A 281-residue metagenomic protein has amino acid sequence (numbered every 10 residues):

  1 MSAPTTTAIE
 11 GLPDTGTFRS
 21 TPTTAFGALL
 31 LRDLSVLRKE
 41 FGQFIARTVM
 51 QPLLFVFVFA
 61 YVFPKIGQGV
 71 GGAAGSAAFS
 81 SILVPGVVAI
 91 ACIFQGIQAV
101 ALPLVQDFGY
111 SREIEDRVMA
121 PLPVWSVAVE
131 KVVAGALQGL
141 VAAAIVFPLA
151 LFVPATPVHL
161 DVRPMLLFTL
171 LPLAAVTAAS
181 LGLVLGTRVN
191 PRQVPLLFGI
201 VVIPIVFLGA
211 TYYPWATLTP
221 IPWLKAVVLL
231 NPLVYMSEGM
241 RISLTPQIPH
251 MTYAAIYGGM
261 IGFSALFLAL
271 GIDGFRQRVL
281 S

Functional and structural regions predicted by a protein language model:
S2-G11, L244-I248, G258-S281: Junction motif at the cytosolic side of a transmembrane helix
T6-L29, W223-L233: Short, membrane-interfacial amphipathic segments enriched in basic
P22, L31-Q51, I248-A254, S281: Membrane-interface helix starts
A46-M50, N190-T211: Pore- or pathway-lining transmembrane helices of multi-pass membrane proteins that form conduits for solutes/ions
L54-F59, F79-V153, F198-V201, V206: Hydrophobic alpha-helical transmembrane segments of multi-pass membrane transport proteins
V62-G71, F94, A150-H159, T187-P191 (+2 more regions): Short helix-capping/hinge motifs at transmembrane helix termini and TM-loop junctions
V124-G199, P249-I272: Alpha-helical transmembrane segments and their short interhelical loops
A210-L266: Membrane-interfacial helix-loop-helix junctions in multi-pass membrane proteins
